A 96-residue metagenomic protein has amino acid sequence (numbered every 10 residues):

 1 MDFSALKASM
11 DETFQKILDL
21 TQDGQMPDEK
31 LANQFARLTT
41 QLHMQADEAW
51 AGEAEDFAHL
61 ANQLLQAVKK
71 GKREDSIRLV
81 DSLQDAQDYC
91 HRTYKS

Functional and structural regions predicted by a protein language model:
M1-S82: Extracytoplasmic c-type cytochrome modules immediately beyond a signal peptide or single-pass transmembrane anchor
L83-T93: The canonical Cys-X-X-Cys-His
S96: Short, non-ligating residues that shape and space the ligands of small metal-coordination modules and catalytic
